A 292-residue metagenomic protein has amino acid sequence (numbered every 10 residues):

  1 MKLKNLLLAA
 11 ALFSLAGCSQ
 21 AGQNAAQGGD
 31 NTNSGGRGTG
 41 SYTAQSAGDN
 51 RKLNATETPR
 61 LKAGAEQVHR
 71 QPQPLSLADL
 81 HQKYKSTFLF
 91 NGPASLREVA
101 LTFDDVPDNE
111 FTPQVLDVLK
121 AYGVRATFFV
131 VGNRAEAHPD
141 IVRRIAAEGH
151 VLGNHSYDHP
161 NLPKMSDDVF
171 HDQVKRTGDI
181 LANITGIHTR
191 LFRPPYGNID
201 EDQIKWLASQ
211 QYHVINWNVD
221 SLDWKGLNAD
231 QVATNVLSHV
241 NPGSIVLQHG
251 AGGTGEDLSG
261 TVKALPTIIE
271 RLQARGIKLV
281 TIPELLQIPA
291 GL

Functional and structural regions predicted by a protein language model:
K2-A9, F13-L101, D108-D117, A121 (+2 more regions): N-terminal pre-catalytic segment of deacetylase/amide-hydrolase enzymes
N5, N24, N31-N33, N50 (+11 more regions): Detector for Asparagine
L8-A11, Q82, H155-D158, F192 (+2 more regions): Preference for short coil/turn "hinge" residues that link or interrupt alpha-helices
A11-S14, E98, G149, T189 (+1 more regions): Hydrophobic/aromatic side chains embedded in well-ordered alpha-helices
S34, S76, L80-Q82, S95 (+5 more regions): Alpha-helical protein-protein interaction elements
Q67-N161, V169, Q173, G178-I180: Active-site beta->alpha N-cap acidic-glycine motif
E136, N161-Q273, I277-K278, P283-L292: Catalytic domains of cell-wall/extracellular-matrix polysaccharide-remodeling enzymes, centered on de-N-acetylation
